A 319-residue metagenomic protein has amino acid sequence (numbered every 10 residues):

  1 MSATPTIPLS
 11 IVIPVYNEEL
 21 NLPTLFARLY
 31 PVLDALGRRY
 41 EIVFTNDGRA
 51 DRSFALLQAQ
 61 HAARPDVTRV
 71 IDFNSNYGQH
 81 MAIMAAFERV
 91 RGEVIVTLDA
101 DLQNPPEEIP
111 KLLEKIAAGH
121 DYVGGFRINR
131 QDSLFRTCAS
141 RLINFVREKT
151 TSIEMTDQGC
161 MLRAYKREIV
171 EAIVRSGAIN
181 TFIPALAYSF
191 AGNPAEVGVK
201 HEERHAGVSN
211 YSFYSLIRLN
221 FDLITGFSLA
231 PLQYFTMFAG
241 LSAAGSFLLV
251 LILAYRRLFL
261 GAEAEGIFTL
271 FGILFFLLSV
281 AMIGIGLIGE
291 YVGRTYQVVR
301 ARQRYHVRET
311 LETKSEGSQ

Functional and structural regions predicted by a protein language model:
M1-L134, V146: Structured catalytic core of nucleotide-sugar glycosyltransferases
S2-P8, F182-Q319: Hydrophobic helical membrane-anchoring modules
P14, F73-S75, R163, T236 (+2 more regions): Short conserved micro-motifs on helix faces and helix-strand junctions that flank and scaffold key functional residues
P31-D34, I95, D121, T151 (+5 more regions): Generic structural signal for secondary-structure transition and capping sites
D34, A62, E171-R175, G226-L229: Amphipathic alpha-helical interaction elements
I71-S75, Q79-R89, P106-L186, E202-F221: Acceptor/aglycone-binding surface of glycosyltransferases and processive sugar-polymer synthases
